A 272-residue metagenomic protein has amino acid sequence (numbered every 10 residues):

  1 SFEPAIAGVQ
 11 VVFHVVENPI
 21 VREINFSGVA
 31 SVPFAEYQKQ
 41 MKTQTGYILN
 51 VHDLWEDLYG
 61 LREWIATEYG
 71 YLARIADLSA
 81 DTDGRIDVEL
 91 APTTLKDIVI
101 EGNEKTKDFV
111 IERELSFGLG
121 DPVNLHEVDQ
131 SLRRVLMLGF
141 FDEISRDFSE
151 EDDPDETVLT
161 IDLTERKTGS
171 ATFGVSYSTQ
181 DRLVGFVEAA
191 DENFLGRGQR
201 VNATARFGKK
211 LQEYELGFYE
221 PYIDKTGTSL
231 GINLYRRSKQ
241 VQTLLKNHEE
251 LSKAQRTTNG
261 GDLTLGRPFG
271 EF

Functional and structural regions predicted by a protein language model:
S1, D53-R74, E127-I144: Amphipathic, non-transmembrane alpha-helical segments in extracytoplasmic/periplasmic proteins
S1, D57-L61, A66-Y71, A80-R85 (+7 more regions): Short beta-strand/helix segments in adaptor/scaffold domains that form protein-protein interfaces within large
F2-D53, D77-E127, S149-G185, K225-N233: Periplasmic POTRA and POTRA-like interaction domains that precede and scaffold membrane channels/assemblies
P33-E36, K105, P122-F272: Gram-negative/organellar outer-membrane beta-barrel architecture
